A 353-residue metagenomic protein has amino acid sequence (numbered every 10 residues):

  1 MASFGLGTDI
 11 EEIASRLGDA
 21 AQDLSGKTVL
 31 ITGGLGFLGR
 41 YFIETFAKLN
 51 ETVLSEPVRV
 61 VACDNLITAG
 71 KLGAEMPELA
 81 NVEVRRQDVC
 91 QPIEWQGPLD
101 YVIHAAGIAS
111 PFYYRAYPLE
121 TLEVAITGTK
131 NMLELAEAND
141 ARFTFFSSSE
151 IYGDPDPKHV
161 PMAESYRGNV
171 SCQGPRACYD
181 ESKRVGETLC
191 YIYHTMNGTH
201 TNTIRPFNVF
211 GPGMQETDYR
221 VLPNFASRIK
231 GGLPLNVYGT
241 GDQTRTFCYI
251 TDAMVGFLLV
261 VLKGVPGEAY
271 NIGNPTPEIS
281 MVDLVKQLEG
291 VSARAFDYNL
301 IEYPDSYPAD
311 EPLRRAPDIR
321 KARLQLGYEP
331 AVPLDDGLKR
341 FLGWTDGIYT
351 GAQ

Functional and structural regions predicted by a protein language model:
M1-E12, R16-D23, A316-Q353: C-terminal amphipathic/interface module of NAD(P)-dependent oxidoreductases and related NAD-binding regulators
M1-F207: N-terminal Rossmann-like NAD(P)+-binding domain of SDR-like oxidoreductases, especially those catalyzing
G70, I250, V282, P304-E329 (+1 more regions): Conserved C-terminal active-site "lid" loop/helix of NAD(P)H-dependent oxidoreductases that clamps the redox cofactor
A116, V124-T127, A177-D180, T217-R220 (+5 more regions): Residue-level signal for the nucleotide or nucleotide-sugar donor/cofactor binding architecture
D156, R184, V209-N224, L233 (+6 more regions): Glycine/proline-rich active-site loop of Rossmann-fold NAD(P)-dependent oxidoreductases
A163-V170, G198, F225-V237, V291-Y303 (+1 more regions): A short C-terminal helix-loop "cap" of Rossmann-like NAD(P)-dependent dehydrogenase/epimerase domains
T240, A269-Y270, V282-V285, A293-R314: C-terminal "lid/loop" region of Rossmann-like NAD(P)-dependent oxidoreductases
A253, F257, I272, L284 (+2 more regions): Non-catalytic, hydrophobic alpha-helical segments
